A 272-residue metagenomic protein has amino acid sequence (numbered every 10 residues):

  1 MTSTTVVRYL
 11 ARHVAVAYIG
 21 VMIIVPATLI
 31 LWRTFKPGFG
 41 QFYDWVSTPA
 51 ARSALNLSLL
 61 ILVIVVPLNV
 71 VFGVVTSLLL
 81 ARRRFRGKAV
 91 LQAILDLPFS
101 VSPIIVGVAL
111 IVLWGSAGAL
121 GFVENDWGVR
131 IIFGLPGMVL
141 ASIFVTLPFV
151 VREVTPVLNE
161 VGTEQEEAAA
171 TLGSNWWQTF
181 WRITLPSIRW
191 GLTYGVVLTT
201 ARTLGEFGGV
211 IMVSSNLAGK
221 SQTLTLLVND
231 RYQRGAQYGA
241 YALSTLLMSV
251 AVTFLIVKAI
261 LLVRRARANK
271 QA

Functional and structural regions predicted by a protein language model:
M1-T4, F42-W45, I64-D96, V108-V112 (+3 more regions): Transmembrane-helix boundary motif in ABC transporter permease subunits
M1-Y9, I30-P67, L79-F85, D230-Y238: Periplasmic/extracellular loop-to-transmembrane helix junction in inner-membrane transport proteins
T4, P49, V210-V257: Interhelical loop and adjacent transmembrane-helix boundary motif in polytopic membrane transport permeases
R8-V14, M22-V25, L29, G87 (+3 more regions): C-terminal transmembrane helix and the adjacent membrane-cytosol boundary/short C-terminal tail of inner/organellar
H13-Y18, L97, F144-G162, W176-G209 (+1 more regions): Transmembrane alpha-helices
V21, V25, N56, L60-F72 (+7 more regions): Hydrophobic alpha-helical transmembrane segments of multipass integral membrane proteins, especially permease/channel
I24-T28, W32, V71-T76, I105-V108 (+7 more regions): Membrane-embedded alpha-helices of multi-pass transport/permease systems
F39-S47, R52, G87-K88, G107-I143 (+2 more regions): Membrane-interfacial helix termini and adjacent extracytoplasmic/periplasmic loops of multi-pass transporters
